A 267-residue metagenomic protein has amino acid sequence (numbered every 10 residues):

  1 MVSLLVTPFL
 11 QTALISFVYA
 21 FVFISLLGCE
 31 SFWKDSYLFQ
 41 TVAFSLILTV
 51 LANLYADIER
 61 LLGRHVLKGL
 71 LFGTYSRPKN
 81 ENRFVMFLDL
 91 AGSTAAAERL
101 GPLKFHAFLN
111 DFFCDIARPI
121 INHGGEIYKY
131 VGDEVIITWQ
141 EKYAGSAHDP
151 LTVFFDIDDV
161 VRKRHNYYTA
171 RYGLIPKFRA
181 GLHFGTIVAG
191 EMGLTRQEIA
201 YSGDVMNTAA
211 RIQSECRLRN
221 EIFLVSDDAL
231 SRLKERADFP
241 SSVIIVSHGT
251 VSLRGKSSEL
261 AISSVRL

Functional and structural regions predicted by a protein language model:
M1-K34: Hydrophobic transmembrane alpha-helices
F21-E81: Regulatory cytosolic signal-relay segments
R77-T152: Catalytic NTP-binding/metal-coordinating core of nucleotidyl cyclase/transferase enzymes
A91, T186-I187, D228: Alpha-helix/helix-capping structural signal
L100-L103, T195-I199: Short glycine-enriched, charge-decorated loop/helix-capping segments at active-site entrances that position
N110-G124, E141-A180, F184, D204-Q213 (+1 more regions): Alpha-helical scaffold within the catalytic cores of cyclic-nucleotide enzymes
V131, A170-R179, I222-A229: Acidic/histidine metal-binding catalytic segments
L218-L267: Cytosolic regulatory/linker segments at or just downstream of nucleotide-handling modules in signal-transduction
